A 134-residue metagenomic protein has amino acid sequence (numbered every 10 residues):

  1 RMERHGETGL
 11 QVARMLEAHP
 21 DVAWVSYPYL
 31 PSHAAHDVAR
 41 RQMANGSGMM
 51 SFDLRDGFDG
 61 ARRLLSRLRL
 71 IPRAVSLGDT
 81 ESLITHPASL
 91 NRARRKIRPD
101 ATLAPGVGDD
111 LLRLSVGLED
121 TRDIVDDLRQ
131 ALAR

Functional and structural regions predicted by a protein language model:
R1, S47-R55, R113-G117: Short, well-ordered beta-strand elements within core beta-sheets of diverse protein domains
R1-A13: Core active-site phosphate/anionic-ligand binding loop and the adjoining beta-turn-alpha structural block in enzyme
E3, R62, L112: Short alpha-helical basic/polar micro-motif
H5, H19, H33, H86 (+1 more regions): Histidine-centered active-site/metal-ligand motif
L10-R69, V75-E81, R95-L103: Conserved small-domain helix->loop->beta segment predominantly found in fold-type I
S66, S82-R134: PLP-dependent enzyme catalytic core of the Aspartate aminotransferase-like
